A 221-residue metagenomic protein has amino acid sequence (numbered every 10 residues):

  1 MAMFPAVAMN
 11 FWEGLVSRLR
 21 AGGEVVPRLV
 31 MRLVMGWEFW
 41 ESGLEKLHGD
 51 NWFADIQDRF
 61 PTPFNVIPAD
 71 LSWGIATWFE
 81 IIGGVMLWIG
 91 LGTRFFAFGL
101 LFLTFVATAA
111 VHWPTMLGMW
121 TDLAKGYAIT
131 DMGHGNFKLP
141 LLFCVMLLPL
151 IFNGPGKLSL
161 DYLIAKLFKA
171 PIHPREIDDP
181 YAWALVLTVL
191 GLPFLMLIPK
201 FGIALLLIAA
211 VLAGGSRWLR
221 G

Functional and structural regions predicted by a protein language model:
M1-N51, D70-W78, L91-G221: Extended, low-polarity transmembrane helix blocks
F53-P68: Perimembrane loop-to-helix junctions flanking transmembrane segments
G83: Extracellular/periplasmic metallocenter environments
W88: Contiguous mid-protein beta-loop-alpha structural module that forms a pocket-lining wall or clamp of enzyme active
